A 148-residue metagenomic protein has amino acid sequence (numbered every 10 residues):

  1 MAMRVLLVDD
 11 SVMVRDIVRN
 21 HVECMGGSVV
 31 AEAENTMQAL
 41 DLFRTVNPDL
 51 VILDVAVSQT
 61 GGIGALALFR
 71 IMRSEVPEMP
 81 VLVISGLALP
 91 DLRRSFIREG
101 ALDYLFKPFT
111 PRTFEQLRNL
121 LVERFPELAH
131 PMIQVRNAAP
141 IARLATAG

Functional and structural regions predicted by a protein language model:
V12-A31: Two-component/phosphorelay signaling modules centered on CheY-like receiver
D41, I63-P77: Short amphipathic alpha-helix used as the core "switch/output" element in two-component signaling
V46-V57: Active-site beta3 strand of CheY-like receiver
V51, V81, Y104-L105: Two-component signal transduction core modules
I63, A67, A88-L105: Alpha4 helix (beta4-alpha4-beta5 surface) of REC/receiver domains from two-component response regulators
D91, F109-L121: C-terminal output helix
Q116-N119, E123-G148: CheY-like receiver
